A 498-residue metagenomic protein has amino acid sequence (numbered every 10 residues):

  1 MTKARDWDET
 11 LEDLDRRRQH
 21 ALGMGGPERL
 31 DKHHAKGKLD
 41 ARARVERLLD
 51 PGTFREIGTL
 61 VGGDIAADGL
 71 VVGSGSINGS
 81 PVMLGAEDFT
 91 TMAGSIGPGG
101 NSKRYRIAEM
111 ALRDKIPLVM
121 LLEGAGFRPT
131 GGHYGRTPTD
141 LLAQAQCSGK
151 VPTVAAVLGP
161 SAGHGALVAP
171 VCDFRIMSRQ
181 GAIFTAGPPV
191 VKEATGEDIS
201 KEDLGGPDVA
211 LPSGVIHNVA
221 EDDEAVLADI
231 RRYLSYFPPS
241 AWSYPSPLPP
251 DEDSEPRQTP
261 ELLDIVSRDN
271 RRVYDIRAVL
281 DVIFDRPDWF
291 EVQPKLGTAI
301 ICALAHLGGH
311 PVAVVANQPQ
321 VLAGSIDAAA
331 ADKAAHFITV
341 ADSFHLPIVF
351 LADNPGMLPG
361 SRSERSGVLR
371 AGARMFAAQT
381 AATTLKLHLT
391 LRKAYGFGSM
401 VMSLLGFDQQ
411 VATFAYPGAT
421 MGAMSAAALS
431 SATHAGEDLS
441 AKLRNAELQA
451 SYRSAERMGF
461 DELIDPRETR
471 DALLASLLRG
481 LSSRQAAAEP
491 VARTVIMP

Functional and structural regions predicted by a protein language model:
M1-P498: Ligand-binding clefts of soluble mixed alpha/beta catalytic domains
